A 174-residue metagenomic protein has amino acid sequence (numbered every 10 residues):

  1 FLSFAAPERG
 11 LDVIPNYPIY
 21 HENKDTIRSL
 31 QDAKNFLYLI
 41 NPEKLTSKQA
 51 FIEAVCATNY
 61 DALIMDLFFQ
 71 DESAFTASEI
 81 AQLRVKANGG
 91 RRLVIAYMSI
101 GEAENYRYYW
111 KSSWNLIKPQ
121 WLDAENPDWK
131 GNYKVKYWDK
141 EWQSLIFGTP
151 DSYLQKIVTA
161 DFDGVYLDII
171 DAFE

Functional and structural regions predicted by a protein language model:
F1-E174: Glycan-processing catalytic domains of CAZymes
